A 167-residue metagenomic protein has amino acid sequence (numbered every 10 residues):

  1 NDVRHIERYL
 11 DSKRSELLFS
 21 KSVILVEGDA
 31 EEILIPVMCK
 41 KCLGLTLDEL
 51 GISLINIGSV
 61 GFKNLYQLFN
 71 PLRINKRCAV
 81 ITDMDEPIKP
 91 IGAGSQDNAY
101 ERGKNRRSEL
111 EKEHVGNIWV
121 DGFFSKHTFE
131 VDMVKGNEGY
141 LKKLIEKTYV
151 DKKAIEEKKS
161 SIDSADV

Functional and structural regions predicted by a protein language model:
N1-V167: Acidic, divalent-metal-binding catalytic cores of TOPRIM and closely related two-metal-ion phosphodiester/pyrophosphate
